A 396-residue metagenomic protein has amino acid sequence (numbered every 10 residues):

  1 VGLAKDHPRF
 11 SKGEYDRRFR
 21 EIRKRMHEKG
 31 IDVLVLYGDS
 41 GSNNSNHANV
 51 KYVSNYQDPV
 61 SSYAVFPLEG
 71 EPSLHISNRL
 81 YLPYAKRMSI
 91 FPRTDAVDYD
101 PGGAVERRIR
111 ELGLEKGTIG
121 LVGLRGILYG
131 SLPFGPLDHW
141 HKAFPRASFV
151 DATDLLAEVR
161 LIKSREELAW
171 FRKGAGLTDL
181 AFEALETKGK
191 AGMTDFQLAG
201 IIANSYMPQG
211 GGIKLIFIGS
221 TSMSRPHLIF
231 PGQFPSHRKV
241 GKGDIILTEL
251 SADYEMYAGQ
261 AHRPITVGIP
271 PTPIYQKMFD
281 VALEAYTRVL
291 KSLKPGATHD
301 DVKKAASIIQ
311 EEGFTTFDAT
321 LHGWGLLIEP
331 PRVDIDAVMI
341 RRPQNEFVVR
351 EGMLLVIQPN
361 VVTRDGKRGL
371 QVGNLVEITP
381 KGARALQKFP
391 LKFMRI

Functional and structural regions predicted by a protein language model:
V1-I396: Active-site neighborhoods and metal-handling regions in enzymes and metal-associated proteins
